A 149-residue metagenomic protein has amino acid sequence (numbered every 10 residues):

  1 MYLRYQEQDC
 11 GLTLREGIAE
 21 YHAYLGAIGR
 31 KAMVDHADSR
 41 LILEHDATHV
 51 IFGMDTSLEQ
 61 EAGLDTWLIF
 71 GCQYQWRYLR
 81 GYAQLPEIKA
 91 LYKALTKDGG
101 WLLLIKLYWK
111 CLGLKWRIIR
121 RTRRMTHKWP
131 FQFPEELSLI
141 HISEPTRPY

Functional and structural regions predicted by a protein language model:
M1-T126, P134: Core of folded catalytic or high-affinity ligand/protein-binding domains in predominantly eukaryotic proteins
I140-Y149: Single conserved hydrophobic/aromatic residue that forms the stacking wall/gate of nucleotide- or nucleobase-binding
